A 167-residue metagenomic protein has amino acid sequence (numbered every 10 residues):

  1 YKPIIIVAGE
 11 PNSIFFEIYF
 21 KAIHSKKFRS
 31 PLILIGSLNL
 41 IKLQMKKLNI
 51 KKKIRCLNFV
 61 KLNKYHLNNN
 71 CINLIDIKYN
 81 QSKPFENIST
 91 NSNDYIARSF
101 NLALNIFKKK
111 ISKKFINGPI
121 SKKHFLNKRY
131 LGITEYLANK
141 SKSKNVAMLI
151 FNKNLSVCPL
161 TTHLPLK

Functional and structural regions predicted by a protein language model:
Y1-K167: Anion-binding alpha/beta catalytic cores of soluble intermediary-metabolism enzymes, centered on
